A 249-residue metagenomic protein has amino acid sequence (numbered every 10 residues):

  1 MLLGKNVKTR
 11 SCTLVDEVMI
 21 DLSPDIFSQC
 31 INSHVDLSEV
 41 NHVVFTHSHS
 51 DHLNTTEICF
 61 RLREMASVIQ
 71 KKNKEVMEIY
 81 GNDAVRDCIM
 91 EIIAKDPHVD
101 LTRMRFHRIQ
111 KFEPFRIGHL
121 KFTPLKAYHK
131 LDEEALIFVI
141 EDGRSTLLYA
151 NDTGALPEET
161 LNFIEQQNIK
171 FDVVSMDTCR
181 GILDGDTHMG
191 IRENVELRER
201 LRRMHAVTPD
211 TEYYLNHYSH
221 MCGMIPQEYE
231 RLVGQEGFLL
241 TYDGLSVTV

Functional and structural regions predicted by a protein language model:
M1-V35, F106-F163, L245-V249: Core dinuclear metal-dependent hydrolase active-site scaffold
V18, H42, S145-Y149, V173 (+1 more regions): Structural motif
I20, T46, A150-N151, M176 (+1 more regions): Active-site flanking residues adjacent to catalytic metal/cofactor-binding acidic residues
S23-E78, I169-V174: Active-site metal-binding motif and surrounding structural segment of the metallo-beta-lactamase
F27-I31, T56-E64, I89-A94, R192-R202: Short, well-ordered amphipathic alpha-helices
H34-V35, L62-N73, K95-L101, Q166-N168 (+1 more regions): Alpha-helix termini
K72-A135, F238-D243: Metallo-beta-lactamase
G154-L245: Cap/insert and terminal regions of metallo-dependent hydrolase folds
